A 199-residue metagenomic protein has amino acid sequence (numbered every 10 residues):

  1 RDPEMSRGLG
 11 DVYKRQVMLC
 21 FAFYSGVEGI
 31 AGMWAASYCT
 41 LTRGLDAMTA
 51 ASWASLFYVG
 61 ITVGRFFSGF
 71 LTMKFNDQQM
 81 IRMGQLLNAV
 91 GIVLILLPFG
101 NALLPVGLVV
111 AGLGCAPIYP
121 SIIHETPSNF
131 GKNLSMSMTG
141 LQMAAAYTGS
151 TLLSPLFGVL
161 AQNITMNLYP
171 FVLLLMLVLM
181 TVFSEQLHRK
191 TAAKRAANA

Functional and structural regions predicted by a protein language model:
D2-L9, Y13: Single conserved hydrophobic/aromatic residue that forms the stacking wall/gate of nucleotide- or nucleobase-binding
K14-S55: Extracytoplasmic gate region of multi-pass secondary transporters
G64-N76, A161-Q162: Helix-to-loop junctions at the C-terminal end of transmembrane segments in multipass secondary transporters
Q79-V93: Structural signature of the two symmetry-related core transmembrane helices
G91, A102-V110: Paired small-residue
P117-F130: Intracellular juxtamembrane helix-capping segments at the cytosolic ends of symmetry-related transmembrane helices
K132-T165: A late C-terminal transmembrane helix in Major Facilitator Superfamily
L174-A199: Multi-pass alpha-helical transporter architecture, strongest for 12-TM Major Facilitator/SLC carriers used
